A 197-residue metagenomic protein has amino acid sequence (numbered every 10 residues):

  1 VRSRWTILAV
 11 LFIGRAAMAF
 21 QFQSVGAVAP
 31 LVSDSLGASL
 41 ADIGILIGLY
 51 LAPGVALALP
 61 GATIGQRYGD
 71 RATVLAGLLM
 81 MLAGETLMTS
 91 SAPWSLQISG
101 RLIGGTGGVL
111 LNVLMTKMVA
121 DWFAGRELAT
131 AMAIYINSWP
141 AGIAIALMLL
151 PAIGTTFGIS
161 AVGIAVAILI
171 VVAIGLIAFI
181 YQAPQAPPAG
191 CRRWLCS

Functional and structural regions predicted by a protein language model:
T6-L40: Extracytoplasmic
Q23, L51-L59, I143-A144: Residue-level signature of mid-helix packing/kink "hotspots" within the transmembrane helices of 12-pass Major
G37, G69, S90-S95, G107 (+1 more regions): Helix-breaking motifs and short loop linkers at transmembrane-helix boundaries and internal kinks in secondary membrane
A56-A92: Conserved MFS/SLC helix-loop-helix module at the cytosolic interface between two early adjacent transmembrane helices
G84, S95-I103: Paired small-residue
L96, I134-Q182: Helix-loop-helix hairpin linking two adjacent transmembrane segments in secondary transporters
G100-S138: Cytoplasmic helix-loop-helix junction between adjacent transmembrane helices in 12-TM secondary transporters
F179-S197: Flexible cytoplasmic inter-helical loops of multi-pass small-molecule transporters
